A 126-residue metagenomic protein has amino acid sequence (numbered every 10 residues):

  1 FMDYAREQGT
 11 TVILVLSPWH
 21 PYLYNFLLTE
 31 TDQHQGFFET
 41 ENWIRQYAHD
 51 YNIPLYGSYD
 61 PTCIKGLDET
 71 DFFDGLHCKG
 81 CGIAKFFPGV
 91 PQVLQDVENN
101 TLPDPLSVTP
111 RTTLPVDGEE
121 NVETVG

Functional and structural regions predicted by a protein language model:
F1-T11, P103-G126: Secreted/periplasmic serine-hydrolase-like ester/acetyl group-modifying domain
F1-Y56: Conserved, well-ordered alpha-helix/loop/beta-strand core segments that scaffold catalytic motifs
D3, E7, R45-Q46, D50 (+2 more regions): Polar/charged alpha-helical tracts
Y22-N25, I64-E69: Extracytoplasmic/secreted cell-surface and envelope-processing proteins
L28-E30, E69-F72: Membrane-helix boundary/interfacial segments in multi-pass membrane proteins
F37-W43, H77-F87, T124-G126: Short, Lys/Arg-enriched charge-dense amphipathic segments
L55-C63: Acidic carboxylate-rich catalytic motifs and surrounding loops in phosphoryl-/glycosyl-chemistry enzymes
D71-D117: Histidine-centered active-site loop/cap adjacent to the catalytic His in serine esterases/O-acetyl transfer systems
